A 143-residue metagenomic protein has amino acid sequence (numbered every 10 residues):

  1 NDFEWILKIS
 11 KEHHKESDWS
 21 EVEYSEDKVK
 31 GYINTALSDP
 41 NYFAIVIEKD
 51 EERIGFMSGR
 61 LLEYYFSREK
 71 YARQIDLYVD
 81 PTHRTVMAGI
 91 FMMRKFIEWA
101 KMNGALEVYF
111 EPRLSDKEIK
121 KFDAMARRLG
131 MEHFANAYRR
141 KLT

Functional and structural regions predicted by a protein language model:
N1-K8: A short beta-loop-alpha structural element at the N-terminal edge of CoA-dependent acyl/N-acetyltransferase catalytic
H14-Y32: Conserved GNAT-fold acetyl-CoA-binding loop/helix
N34-V46: A short helix-loop-beta-strand connector motif used in the catalytic cores of GNAT acetyltransferases and, in some
V46, E52-L61: Conserved beta-strand in the GNAT
E63-Q74, F134: A conserved beta-turn-beta hairpin within the catalytic core of GNAT-like acetyltransferases that forms part
I75-T85: A short, internal acetyl-CoA/4′-phosphopantetheine-binding micro-motif in the GNAT/acyltransferase core
F91-E107: Conserved acyl-CoA
V108-K121, L142: Conserved beta-strand-loop-alpha-helix junction that forms the acyl-donor binding cleft
